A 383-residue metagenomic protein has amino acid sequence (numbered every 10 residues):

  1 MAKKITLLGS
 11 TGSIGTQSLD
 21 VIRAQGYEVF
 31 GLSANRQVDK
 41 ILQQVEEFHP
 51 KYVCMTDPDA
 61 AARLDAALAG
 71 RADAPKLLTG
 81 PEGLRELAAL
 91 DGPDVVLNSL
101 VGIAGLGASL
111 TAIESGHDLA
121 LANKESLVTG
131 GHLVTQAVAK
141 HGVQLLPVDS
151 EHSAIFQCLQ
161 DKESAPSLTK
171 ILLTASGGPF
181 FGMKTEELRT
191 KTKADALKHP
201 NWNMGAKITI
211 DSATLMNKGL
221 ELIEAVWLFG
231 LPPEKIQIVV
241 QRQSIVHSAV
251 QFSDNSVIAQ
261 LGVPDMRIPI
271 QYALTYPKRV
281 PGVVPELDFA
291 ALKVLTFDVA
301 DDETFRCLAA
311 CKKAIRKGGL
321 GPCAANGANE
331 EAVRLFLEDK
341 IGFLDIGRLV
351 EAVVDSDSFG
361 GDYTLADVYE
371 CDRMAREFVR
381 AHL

Functional and structural regions predicted by a protein language model:
M1-L383: Catalytic, metal-anchored helix/loop core of enzyme active sites in primary metabolism
